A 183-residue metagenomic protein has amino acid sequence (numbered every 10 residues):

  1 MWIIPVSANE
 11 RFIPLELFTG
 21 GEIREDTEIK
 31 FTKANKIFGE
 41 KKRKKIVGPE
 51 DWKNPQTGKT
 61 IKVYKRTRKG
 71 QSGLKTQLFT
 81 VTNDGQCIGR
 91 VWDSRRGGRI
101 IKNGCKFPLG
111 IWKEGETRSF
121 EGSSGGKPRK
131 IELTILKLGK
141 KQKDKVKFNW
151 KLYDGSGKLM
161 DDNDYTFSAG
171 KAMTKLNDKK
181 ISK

Functional and structural regions predicted by a protein language model:
M1-W2: Bacterial N-terminal signal peptides
N9-K75, G98, G125-K183: Acidic, serine/threonine-rich low-complexity disordered tracts
Q71-G104: An acidic-aromatic
F79, R118-F120, Y165: Generic detection of short hydrophobic beta-strand segments and adjacent strand-loop junctions
Q86-S94, F120, F148-W150, M173-L176: Short hydrophobic/aromatic-rich beta-strand segments that constitute the beta-sheet cores of beta-sandwich/beta-barrel
D93-K141: Solvent-exposed helix/loop surface patches that form functional interfaces
